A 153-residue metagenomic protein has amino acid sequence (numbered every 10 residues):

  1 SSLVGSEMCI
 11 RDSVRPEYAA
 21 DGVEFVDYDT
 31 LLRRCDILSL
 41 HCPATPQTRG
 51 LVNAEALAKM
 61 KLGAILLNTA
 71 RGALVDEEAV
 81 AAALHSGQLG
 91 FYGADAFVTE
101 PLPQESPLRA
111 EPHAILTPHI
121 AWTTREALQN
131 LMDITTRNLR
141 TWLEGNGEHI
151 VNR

Functional and structural regions predicted by a protein language model:
S1-I10: Single conserved hydrophobic/aromatic residue that forms the stacking wall/gate of nucleotide- or nucleobase-binding
V4, K61-L62, R109, E144: Short conserved AdoMet
I10, A94, P118: Active-site flanking residues adjacent to catalytic metal/cofactor-binding acidic residues
V14-P107: Rossmann-like adenosine-cofactor binding region
V98-R153: C-terminal helix-to-coil terminal segments
